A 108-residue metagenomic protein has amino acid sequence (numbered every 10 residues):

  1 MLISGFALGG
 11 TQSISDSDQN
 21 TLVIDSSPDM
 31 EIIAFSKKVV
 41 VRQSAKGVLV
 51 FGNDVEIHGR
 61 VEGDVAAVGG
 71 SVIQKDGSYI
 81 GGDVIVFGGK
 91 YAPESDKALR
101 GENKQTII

Functional and structural regions predicted by a protein language model:
M1-G5: Bacterial N-terminal signal peptides
A7-I108: Soluble extramembrane regions of membrane proteins in the secretory/endomembrane system
